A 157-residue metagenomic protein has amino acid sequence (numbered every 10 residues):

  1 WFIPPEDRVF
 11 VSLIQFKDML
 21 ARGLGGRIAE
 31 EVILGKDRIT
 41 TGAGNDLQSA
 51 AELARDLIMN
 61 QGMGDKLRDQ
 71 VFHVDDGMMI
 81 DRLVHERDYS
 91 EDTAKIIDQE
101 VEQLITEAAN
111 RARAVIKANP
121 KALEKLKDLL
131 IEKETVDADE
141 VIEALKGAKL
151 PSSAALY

Functional and structural regions predicted by a protein language model:
W1-Y157: Soluble catalytic regions of large protease machineries
